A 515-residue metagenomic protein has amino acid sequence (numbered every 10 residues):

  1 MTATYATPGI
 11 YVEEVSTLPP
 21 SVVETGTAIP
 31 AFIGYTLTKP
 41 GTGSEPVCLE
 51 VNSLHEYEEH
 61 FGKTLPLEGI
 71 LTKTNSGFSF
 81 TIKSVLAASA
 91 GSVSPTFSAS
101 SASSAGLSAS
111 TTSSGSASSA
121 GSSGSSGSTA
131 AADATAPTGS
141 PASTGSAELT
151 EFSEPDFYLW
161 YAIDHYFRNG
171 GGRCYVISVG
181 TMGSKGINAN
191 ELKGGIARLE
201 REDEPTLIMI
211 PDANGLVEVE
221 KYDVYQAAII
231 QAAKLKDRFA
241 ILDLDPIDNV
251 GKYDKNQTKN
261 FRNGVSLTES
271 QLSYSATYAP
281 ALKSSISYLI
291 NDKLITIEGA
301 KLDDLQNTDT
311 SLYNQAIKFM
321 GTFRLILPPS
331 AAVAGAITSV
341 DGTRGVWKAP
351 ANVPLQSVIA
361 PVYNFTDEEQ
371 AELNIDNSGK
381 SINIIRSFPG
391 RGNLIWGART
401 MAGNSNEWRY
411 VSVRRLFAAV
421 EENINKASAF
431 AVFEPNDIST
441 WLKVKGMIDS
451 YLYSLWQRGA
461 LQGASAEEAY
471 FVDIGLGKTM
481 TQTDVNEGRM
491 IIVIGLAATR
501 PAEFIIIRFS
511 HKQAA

Functional and structural regions predicted by a protein language model:
M1-G91, A142-M182, G194, E200-N214 (+2 more regions): Structured, hydrophobic secondary-structure cores that serve as assembly/anchoring elements
S92-S146: Long, intrinsically disordered low-complexity tandem-repeat segments
S116, G183-I187: Short, small/polar-rich motifs associated with maturation and membrane association, primarily at protein termini
N188-L192: Phosphate-interacting basic helix/loop segments used at nucleotide- and nucleic-acid interfaces
A227: Histidine-anchored nucleotide/phosphate-binding helix
